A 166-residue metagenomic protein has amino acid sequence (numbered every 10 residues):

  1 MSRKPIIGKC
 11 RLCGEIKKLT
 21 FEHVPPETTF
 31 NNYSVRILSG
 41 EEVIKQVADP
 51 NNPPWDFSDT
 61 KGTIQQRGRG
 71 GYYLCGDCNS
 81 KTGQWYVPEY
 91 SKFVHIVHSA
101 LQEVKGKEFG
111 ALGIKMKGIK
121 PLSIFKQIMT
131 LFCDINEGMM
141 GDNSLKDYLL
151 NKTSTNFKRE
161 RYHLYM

Functional and structural regions predicted by a protein language model:
M1-S80, Q84: An N-terminal structural lobe/cap that precedes and organizes the functional/catalytic core across diverse proteins
R3, D56-M139: Catalytic cores of phosphodiester-bond-cleaving enzymes
G8, A111-I114, D147, L164: Hydrophobic transmembrane signal anchors and adjacent membrane-proximal interface regions, especially in viral
Y33, Y72-Y73, Y86, Y90 (+2 more regions): Sequence-level detector for tyrosine residue identity
V35-L38, P50, S99-E103, K107 (+1 more regions): Short alpha-helical interface elements
R36-L38, V43, S99, G141 (+1 more regions): General N-terminal targeting signals
G40, G113, N151-S154: Short, flexible coil/linker elements and helix-boundary hinge sites characteristic of intrinsically disordered
E137-M166: C-terminal, charged low-complexity interaction regions
